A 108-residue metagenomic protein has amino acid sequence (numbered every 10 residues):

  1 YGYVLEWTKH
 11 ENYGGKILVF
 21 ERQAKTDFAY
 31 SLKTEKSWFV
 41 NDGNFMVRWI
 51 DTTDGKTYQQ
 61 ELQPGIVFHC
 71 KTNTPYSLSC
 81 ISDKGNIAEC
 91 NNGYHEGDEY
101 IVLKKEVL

Functional and structural regions predicted by a protein language model:
Y1-T34: A short glycine-rich, His/Asp/Glu-containing loop-to-beta-strand
G15-V19, S37, Q59, V67-H69: Conserved hydrophobic/aromatic beta-strand scaffold that supports enzyme active sites
R22, L32-T52: Glycine- and acidic-residue-biased ligand/ion/polar-headgroup-sensing regions
K25, V67-H69, P75, N86: Residue-level marker of beta-strand positions
T34, T53-G55, G93-E96: Short, surface-exposed beta-strand-loop junctions and turns on beta-sheet-rich folds
D51-N73: Short acidic-glycine-tyrosine-enriched beta hairpin
Q60, S77-L108: Double-stranded beta-helix
